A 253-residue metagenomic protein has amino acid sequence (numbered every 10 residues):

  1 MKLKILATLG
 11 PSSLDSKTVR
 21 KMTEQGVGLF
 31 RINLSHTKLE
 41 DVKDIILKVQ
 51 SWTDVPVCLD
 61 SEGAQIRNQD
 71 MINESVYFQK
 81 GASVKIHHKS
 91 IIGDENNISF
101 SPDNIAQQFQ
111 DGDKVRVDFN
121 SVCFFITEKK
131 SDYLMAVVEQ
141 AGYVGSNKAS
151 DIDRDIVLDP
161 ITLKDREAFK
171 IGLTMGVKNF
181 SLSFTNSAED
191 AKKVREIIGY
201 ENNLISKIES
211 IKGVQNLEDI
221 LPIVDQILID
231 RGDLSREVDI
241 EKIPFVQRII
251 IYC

Functional and structural regions predicted by a protein language model:
M1-C253: Non-catalytic helical/linker scaffolds that mediate oligomerization, partner binding, and domain coupling around large
